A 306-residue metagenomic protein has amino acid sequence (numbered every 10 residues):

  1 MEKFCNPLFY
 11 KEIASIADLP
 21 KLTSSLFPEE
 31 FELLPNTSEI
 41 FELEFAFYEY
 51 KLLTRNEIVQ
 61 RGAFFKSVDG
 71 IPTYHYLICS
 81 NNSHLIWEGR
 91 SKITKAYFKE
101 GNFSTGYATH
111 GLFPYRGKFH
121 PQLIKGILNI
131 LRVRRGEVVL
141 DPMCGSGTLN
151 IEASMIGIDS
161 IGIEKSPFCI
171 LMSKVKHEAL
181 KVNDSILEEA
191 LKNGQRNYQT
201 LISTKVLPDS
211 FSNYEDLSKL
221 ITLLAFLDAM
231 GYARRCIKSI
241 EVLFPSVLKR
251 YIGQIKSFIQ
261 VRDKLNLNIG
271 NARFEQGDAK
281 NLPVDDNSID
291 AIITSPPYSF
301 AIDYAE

Functional and structural regions predicted by a protein language model:
M1-V133, I237: Class I S-adenosyl-L-methionine
L8-I13, N81-S91, R134-V138, I151 (+2 more regions): Phosphate-binding glycine-rich loops and adjacent basic patches that engage nucleotide phosphates, nucleic-acid
T105-T109, I259-L267: Conserved P-loop NTPase mechanochemical-coupling segment
F119-H120, Y251-I255, G270-N271: A short linear-motif detector with a strong N-terminal bias
H120, G126-N193, Q260-L265, A272-L282 (+2 more regions): Conserved S-adenosyl-L-methionine
D159-K264, A301, A305-E306: Class I S-adenosyl-L-methionine-dependent methyltransferase module
